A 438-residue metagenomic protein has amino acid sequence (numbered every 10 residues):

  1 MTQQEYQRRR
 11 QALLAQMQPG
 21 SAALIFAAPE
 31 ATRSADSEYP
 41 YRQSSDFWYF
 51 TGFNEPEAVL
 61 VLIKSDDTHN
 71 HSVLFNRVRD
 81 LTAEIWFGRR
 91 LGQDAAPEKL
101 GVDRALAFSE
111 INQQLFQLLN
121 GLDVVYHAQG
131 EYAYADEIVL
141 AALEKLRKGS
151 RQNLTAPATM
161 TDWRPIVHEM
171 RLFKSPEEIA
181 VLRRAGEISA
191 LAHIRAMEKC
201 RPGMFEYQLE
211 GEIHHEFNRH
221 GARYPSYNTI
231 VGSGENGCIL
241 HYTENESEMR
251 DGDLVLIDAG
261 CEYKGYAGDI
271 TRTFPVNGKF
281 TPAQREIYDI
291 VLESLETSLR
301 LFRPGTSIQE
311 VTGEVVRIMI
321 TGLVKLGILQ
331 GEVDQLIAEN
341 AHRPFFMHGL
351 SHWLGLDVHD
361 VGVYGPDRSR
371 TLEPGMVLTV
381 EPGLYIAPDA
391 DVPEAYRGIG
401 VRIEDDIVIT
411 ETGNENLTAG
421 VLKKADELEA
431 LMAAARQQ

Functional and structural regions predicted by a protein language model:
M1-Q438: Active-site neighborhoods and metal-handling regions in enzymes and metal-associated proteins
